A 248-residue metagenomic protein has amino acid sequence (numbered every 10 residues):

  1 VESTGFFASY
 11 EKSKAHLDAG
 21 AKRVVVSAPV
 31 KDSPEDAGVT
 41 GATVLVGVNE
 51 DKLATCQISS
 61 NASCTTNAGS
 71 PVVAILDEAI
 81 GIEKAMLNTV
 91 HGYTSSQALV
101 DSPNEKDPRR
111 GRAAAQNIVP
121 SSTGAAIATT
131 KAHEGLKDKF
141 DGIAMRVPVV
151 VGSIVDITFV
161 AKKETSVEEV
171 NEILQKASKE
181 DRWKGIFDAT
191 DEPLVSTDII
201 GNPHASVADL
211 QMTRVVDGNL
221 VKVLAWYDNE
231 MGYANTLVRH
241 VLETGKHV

Functional and structural regions predicted by a protein language model:
V1-G111, R239-H240, H247-V248: N-terminal Rossmann-like NAD(P) cofactor-binding subdomain of oxidoreductases, focused on the glycine-rich
Y10-E11, S70, I127, E168 (+1 more regions): Alpha-helical elements of the RecA-like P-loop NTPase motor core of helicases
A62-S63, I118-P120, Y227: Hydrophobic alpha-helical scaffolding
N67, E164-T165, M231-G232: A generic structural signal for alpha-helix starts
A74, K131, Q175, R239-L242: Generic alpha-helical structural context detector
G81-K84, T89-V221: C-terminal substrate-binding/catalytic lobe of Rossmann-fold NAD(P)-dependent oxidoreductases
I200-V248: NAD(P)-dependent Rossmann-like dehydrogenase/reductase catalytic/cofactor-binding core
